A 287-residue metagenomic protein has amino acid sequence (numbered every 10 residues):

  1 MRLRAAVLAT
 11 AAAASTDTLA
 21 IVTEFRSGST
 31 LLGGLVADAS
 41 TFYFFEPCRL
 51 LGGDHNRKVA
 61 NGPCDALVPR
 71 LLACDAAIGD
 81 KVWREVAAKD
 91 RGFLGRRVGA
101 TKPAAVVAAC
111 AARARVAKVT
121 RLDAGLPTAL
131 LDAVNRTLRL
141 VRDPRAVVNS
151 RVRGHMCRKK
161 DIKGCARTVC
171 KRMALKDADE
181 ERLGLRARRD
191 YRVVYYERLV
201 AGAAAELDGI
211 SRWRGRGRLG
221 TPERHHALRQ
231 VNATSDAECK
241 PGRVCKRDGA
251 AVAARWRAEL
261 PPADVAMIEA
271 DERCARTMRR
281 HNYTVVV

Functional and structural regions predicted by a protein language model:
L3-A100: PAPS-dependent sulfotransferase catalytic core
T10-A11, S15-L19, V152-H155, K159 (+2 more regions): PAPS-dependent sulfotransferases, especially Golgi type II membrane carbohydrate sulfotransferases
L19, F42, A117, R136-R139 (+1 more regions): Hydrophobic/aromatic beta-strand patches that form the interior of the parallel beta-sheet core in alpha/beta enzyme
G28-T41, L130-D132, V193-G220, C239 (+2 more regions): PAPS/PAP-binding and catalytic site of the sulfotransferase fold
L94-A124: Glycine-rich phosphate-binding loop used to anchor ATP phosphates in small-molecule kinases, encompassing both
P103, D123, N135, V141-R216 (+1 more regions): PAPS-dependent sulfotransferase catalytic domain
A109-R113, K176-R192, M267, D271-T277: A structural motif corresponding to the C-terminal end of an alpha-helix and its immediate exit/capping segment
